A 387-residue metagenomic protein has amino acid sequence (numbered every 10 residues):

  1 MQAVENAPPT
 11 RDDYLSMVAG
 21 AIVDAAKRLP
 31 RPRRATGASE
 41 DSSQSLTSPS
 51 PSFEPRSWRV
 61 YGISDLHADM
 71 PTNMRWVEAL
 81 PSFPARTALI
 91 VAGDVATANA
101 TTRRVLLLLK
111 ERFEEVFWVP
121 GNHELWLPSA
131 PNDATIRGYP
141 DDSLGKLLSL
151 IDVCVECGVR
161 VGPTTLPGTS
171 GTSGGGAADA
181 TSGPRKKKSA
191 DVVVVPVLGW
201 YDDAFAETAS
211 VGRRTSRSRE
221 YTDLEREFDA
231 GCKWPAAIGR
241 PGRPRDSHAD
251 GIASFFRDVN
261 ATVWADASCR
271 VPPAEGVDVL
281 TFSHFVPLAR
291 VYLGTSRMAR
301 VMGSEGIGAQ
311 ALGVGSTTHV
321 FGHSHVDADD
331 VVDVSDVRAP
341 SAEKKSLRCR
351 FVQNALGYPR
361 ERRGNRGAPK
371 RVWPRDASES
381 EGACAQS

Functional and structural regions predicted by a protein language model:
Q2-V119, E124-T135: N-terminal active-site segment of His-dependent metallophosphoesterases
F53-Y61, T165-V195, G276-D278, V331-D336 (+1 more regions): Beta-strand-turn-beta hairpins that frame and shape the catalytic cleft of phosphate-ester-processing enzymes
E54, L293, M298-A299, E305-T317 (+1 more regions): Binuclear metal-dependent phosphoesterase catalytic core
H67-T72, A96-A100, H123-A134, G162 (+5 more regions): Active-site environment of divalent metal-dependent phosphoester hydrolases
V105, S143-K146, R297-G306: Charged helix-capping and loop-helix junction motifs
P128-L144, G294-M298: Short, flexible/disordered intra-domain loops and linkers
P140-G171, K188-A230: Hydrophobic alpha-helical segments and helix pairs
A178, V195-T281, F285-R297: Active-site-proximal loop/helix segment associated with metal-binding centers of metalloenzymes
